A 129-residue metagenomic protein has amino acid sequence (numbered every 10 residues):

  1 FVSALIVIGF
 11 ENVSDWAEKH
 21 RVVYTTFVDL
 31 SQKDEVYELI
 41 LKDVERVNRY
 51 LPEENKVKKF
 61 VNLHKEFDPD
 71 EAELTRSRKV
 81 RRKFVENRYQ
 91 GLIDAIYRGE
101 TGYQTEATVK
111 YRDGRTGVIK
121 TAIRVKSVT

Functional and structural regions predicted by a protein language model:
F1-T129: AMP-binding adenylation
